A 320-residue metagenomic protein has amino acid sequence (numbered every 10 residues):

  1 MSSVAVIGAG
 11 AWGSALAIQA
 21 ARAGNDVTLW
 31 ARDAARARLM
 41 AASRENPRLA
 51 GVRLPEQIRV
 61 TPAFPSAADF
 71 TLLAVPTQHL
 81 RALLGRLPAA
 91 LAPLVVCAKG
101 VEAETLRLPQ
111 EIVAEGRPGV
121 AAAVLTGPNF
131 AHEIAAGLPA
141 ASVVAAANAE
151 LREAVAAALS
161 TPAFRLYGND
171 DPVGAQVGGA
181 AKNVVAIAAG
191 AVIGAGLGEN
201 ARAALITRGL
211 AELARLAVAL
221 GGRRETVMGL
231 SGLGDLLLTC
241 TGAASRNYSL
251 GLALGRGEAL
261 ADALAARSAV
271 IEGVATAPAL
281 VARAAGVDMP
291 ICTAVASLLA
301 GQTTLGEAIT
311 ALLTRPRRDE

Functional and structural regions predicted by a protein language model:
M1-R53, R59-P62: NAD(P)+-binding Rossmann beta1-loop-alpha1 motif at the extreme N-terminus of oxidoreductases
I7, A15, A35, V75-Q78 (+14 more regions): Conserved active-site and cofactor/substrate-binding residues in soluble primary-metabolism enzymes
L54-P139, V155-A157: Rossmann-like NAD(P)(H) cofactor-binding subdomain of soluble oxidoreductases
V96, A121-T126, L166-D170, M228-G229 (+1 more regions): General beta-strand structural signal in soluble alpha/beta enzymes
I112-A122, P139-T226: Internal alpha-helical scaffold of NAD(P)-dependent oxidoreductase catalytic cores
A186-I193, V218-M228, G232, L236-E320: NAD(P)-dependent Rossmann-like dehydrogenase/reductase catalytic/cofactor-binding core
